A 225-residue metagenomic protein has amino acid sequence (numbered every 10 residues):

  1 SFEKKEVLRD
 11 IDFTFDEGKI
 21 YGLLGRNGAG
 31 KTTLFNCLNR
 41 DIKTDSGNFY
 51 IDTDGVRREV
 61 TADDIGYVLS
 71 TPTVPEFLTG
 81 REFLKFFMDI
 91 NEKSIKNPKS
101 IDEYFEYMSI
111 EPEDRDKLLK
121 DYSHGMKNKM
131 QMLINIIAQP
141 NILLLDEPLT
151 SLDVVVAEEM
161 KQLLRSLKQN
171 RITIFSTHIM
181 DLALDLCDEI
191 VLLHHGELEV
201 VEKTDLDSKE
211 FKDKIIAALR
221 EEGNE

Functional and structural regions predicted by a protein language model:
L24-R26: The feature captures the beta-strand-to-loop junction immediately N-terminal to the Walker
N39: Helix-to-loop junction immediately C-terminal to a conserved catalytic motif
T44-T61, V200: Conserved ABC transporter NBD signature motif
L143-E147: Catalytic Walker B motif of ABC-type/P-loop ATPase nucleotide-binding domains
V154-V156: Helix N-cap at the start of a conserved alpha-helix in ABC-type nucleotide-binding domains
